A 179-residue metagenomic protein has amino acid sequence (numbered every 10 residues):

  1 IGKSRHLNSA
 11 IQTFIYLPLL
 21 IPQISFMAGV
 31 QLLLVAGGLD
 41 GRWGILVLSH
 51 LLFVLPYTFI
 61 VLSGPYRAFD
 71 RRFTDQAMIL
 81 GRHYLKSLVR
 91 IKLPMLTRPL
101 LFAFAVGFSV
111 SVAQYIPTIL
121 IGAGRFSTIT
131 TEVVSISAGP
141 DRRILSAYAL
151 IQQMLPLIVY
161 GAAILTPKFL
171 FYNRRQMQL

Functional and structural regions predicted by a protein language model:
I1-R67, M95, P99-I116, L120-G122 (+1 more regions): Membrane-water interface segments at the C-terminal ends of transmembrane alpha-helices in multi-pass inner-membrane
L7-F14, Y84, K92, I129 (+2 more regions): Hydrophobic alpha-helical segments of integral membrane proteins, encompassing both true transmembrane helices
S25, K86-S87, T128: Residues in the helix-turn-helix
F69-T97: Short helix-to-coil transition segments within interhelical loops that connect adjacent transmembrane helices
S87, E132, A149: Short functional hotspots where side chains directly engage DNA or cofactors
Y115-R143, Q176-L179: Glycine-rich helix-loop "coupling/hinge" segments at transmembrane-helix boundaries in multipass transporters
P167-L179: A cross-kingdom feature marking charged/low-complexity
